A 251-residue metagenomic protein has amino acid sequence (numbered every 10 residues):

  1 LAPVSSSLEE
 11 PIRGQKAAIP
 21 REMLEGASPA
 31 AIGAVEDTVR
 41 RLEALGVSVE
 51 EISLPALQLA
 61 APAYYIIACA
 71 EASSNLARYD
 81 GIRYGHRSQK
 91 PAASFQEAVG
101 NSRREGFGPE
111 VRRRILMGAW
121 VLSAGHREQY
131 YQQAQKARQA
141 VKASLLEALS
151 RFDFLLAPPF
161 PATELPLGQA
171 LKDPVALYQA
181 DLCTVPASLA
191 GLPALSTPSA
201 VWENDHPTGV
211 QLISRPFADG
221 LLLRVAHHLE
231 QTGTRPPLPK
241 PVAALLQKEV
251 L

Functional and structural regions predicted by a protein language model:
L1, E25-P55, A77, G85-S88: Acidic-enriched catalytic cores of C-N bond-cleaving enzymes acting on peptides and small amides
L1-E25, E36-L45, R113-A143, R151 (+1 more regions): Structural helix-boundary/capping segments
P11-R13, M23, A56-L57, D80-L189 (+1 more regions): Serine-dependent amide/ester hydrolase catalytic core
P20, I52-P55, P159, T197: Conserved beta-strand termini and adjacent loop/short-helix elements that scaffold enzyme active sites in alpha/beta
S28-P29, A61, R127, L165-G168 (+1 more regions): Short glycine-/acidic-enriched loop or helix-start segments at secondary-structure transitions that form or flank
V47-Y64, W202: Short connector loops at secondary-structure junctions
A61-N75: Charged, often glycine-rich, active-site loop that binds/positions anionic groups
I66-A70, D173-V175, I213-S214: Short, hinge-like loop/turn segments at secondary-structure boundaries
